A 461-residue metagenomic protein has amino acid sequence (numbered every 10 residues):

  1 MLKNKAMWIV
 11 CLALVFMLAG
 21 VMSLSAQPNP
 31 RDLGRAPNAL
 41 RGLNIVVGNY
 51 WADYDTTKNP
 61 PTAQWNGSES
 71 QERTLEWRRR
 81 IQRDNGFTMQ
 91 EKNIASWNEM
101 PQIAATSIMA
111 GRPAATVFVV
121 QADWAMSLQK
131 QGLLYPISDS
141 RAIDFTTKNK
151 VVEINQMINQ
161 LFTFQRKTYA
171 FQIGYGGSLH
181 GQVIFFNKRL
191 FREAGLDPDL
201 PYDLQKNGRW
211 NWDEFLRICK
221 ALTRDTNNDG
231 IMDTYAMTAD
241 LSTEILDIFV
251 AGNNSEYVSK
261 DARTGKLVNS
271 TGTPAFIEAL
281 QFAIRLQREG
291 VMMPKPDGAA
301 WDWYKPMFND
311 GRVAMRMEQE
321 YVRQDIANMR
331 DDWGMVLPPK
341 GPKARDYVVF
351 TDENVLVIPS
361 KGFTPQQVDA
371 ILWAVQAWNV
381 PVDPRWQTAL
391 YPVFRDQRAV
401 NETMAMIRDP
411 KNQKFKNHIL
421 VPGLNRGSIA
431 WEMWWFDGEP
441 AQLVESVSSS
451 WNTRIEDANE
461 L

Functional and structural regions predicted by a protein language model:
L2-L14, G20-Q131, Q366, V382-A389 (+3 more regions): Conserved N-terminal structural module of periplasmic/extracytoplasmic solute-binding proteins
P28-L43, N49-Y50, A95-N98, A122-G181 (+2 more regions): Hinge/lid segment of periplasmic solute-binding proteins
I94-I103, G208-E214, K295-N309: Short helix-initiation/N-cap motifs at beta->coil->alpha
Q129-G132, S138, N155-Y202, A239-T264 (+2 more regions): Periplasmic solute-binding protein
S138-E153, Q205-N207, Y235, S255-E278 (+1 more regions): Short, solvent-exposed loop/beta-turn-alpha elements that line the ligand-binding surface or hinge of extracytoplasmic
R166, A327-V393: Extracytoplasmic/periplasmic substrate-recognition and gating elements
G208, D225-T234: Acidic, glycine-anchored loop motifs typical of Ca2+
L216-A221, F249-G252, E256-D297: Glycine-centered hinge/linker elements that transmit conformational signals in sensory and ligand-binding systems
